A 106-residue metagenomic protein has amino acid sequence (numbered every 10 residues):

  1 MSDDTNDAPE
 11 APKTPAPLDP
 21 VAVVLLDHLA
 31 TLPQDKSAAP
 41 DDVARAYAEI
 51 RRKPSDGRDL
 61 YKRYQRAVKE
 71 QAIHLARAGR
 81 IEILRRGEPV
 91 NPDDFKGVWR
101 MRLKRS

Functional and structural regions predicted by a protein language model:
M1-D19: Intrinsically disordered, low-complexity serine/threonine- and proline-rich regulatory segments
S2, T14-P15, A67-E70, R77-S106: Phospho-regulated, low-complexity intrinsically disordered regions of nuclear gene-regulatory and chromatin-associated
T14, H28, D59-Y61: A generic structural signal for short
A16-D41: Positively charged, polyanion-binding regions of nucleic-acid-associated proteins
V24, E70-Q71: Short Gly/charged-rich anion-binding patches and loops
T31, K53, H74, A78-E82: Amphipathic alpha-helical interaction surfaces
Q34-Y47, Q71-H74, P92: Hydrophobic alpha-helical segments that drive targeting, anchoring, or assembly
A48-E70: Short, positively charged loop/turn segments that connect secondary-structure elements
